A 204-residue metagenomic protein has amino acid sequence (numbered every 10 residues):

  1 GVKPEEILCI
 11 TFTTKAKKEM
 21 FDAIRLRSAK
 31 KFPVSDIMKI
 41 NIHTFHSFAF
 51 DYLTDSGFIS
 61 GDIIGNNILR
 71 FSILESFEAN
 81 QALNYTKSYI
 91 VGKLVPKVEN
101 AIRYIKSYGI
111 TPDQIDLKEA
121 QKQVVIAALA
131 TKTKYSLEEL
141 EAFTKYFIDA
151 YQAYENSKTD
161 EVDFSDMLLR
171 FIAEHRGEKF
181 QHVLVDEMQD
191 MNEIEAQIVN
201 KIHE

Functional and structural regions predicted by a protein language model:
G1-E5: Post-Walker A helix-loop "phosphate-sensing" segment adjacent to the P-loop in P-loop NTPases
E6, T11-R103: Conserved P-loop NTPase-based nucleic-acid remodeling module centered on helicase motor cores
T11, I24, E119, L168-F171: A general structural motif at alpha-helix termini
A16, A49, K106-I110, H175-R176 (+1 more regions): Short alpha-helix boundary/capping elements
L26-K31, V124-A130, V183-E193: Short, mixed-charge, low-aromatic patches
N41, S136-E204: Conserved helicase NTPase motor core
Y52, S56, I105-K106, F171 (+2 more regions): Generic structural signal for hydrophobic core residues of well-folded globular domains
N67-N156: Coupling/switch/interface segments within P-loop NTPase motor domains and analogous charged loops in nucleic-acid
